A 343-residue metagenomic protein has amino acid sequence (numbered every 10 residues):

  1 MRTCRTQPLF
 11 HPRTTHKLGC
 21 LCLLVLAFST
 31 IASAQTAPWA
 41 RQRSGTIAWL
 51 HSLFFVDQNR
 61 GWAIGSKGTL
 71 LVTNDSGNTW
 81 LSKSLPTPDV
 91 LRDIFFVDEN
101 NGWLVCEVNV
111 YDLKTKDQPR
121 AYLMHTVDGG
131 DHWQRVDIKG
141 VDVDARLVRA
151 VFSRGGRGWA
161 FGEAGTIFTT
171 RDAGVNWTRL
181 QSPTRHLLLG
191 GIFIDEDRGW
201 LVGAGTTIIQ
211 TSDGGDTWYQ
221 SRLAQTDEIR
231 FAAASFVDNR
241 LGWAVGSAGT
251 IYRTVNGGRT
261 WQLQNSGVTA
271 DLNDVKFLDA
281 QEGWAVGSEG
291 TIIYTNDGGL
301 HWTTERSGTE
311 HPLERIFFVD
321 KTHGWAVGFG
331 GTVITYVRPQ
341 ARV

Functional and structural regions predicted by a protein language model:
M1-T14: N-terminal secretory signal peptides that target proteins for export/translocation
R2, L18-C20, L53, L104: Secreted/extracellular small peptides and ectodomain modules produced from precursors
R5, L21-L23, E107: Secreted/luminal cysteine- and crosslink-motif detector
G19-S29: Bacterial N-terminal signal peptides
A34-V343: Residue-level hotspots at or immediately adjacent to binding/recognition sites across diverse folds
